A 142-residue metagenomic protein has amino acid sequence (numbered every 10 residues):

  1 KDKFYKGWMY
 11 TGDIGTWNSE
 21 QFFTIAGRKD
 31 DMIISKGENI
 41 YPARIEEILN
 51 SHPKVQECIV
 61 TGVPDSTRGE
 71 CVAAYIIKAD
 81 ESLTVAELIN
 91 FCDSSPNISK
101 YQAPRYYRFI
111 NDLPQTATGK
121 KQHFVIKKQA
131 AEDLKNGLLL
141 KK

Functional and structural regions predicted by a protein language model:
K1, Y5-K6, N136-L138: Conserved ATP-binding loop and adjacent catalytic segment of the adenylate-forming AMP-binding
D2, G12-Y101, G119-K121, V125-K128: AMP-binding/adenylate-forming catalytic core of the ANL superfamily
F4-Y5, M9-T11, R108: Short, small/polar residue-rich loop motifs at catalytic or cofactor-binding pockets
K6, I34-S35, D112-Q115: Generic structural "secondary-structure junction" signal
G7, V55-Q56, R105: A structural micro-motif
N97-K121, G137-K142: AMP-binding/adenylate-forming catalytic domain of the ANL superfamily
K128-K135: Short arginine-rich
